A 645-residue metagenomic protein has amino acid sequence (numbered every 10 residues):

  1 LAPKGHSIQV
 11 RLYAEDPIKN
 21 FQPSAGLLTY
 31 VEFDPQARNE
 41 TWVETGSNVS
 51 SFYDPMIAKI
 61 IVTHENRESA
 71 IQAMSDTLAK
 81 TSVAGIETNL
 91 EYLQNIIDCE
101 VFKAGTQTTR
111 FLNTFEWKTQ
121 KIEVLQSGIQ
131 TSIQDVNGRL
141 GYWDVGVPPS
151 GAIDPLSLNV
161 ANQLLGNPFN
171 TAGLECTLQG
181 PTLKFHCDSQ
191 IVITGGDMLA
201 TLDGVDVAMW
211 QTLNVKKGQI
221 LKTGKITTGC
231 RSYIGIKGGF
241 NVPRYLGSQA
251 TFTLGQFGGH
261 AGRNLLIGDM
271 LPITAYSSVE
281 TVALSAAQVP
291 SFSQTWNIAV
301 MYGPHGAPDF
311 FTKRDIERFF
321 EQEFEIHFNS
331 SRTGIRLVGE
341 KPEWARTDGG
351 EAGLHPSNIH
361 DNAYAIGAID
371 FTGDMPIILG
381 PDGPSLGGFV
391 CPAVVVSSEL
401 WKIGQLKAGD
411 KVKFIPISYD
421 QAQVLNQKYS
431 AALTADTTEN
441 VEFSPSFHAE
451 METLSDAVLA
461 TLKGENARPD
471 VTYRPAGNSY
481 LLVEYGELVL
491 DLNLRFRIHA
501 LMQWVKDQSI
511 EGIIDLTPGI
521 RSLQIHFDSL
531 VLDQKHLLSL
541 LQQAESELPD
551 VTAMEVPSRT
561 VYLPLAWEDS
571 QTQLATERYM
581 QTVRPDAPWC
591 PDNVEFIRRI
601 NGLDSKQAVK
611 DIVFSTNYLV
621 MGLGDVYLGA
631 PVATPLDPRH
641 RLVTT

Functional and structural regions predicted by a protein language model:
L1-K121: Catalytic cores of soluble metabolic enzymes centered on carboxylation/carboxyl-transfer
T119-T645: Conserved "landmark" site that anchors the functional core of diverse proteins
